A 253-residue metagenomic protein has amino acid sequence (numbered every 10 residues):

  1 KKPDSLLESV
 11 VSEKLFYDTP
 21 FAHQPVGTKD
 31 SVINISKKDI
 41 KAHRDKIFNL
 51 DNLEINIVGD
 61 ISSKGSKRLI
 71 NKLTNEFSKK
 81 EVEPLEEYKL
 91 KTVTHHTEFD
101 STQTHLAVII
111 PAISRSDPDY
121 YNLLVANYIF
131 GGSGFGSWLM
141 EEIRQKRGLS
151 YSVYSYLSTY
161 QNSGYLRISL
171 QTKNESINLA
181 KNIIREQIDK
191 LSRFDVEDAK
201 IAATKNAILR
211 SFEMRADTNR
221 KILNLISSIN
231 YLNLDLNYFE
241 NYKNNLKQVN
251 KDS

Functional and structural regions predicted by a protein language model:
K1-E81, K146-S253: Charge-rich, well-structured scaffold segments of protease-associated domains
E13, V82-S137: His/Glu-based metal-binding/catalytic segments typifying zinc-dependent metallopeptidases
M140: Phosphate-proximal small/polar/acidic motifs at interfaces that engage nucleotide phosphates, polyphosphates
